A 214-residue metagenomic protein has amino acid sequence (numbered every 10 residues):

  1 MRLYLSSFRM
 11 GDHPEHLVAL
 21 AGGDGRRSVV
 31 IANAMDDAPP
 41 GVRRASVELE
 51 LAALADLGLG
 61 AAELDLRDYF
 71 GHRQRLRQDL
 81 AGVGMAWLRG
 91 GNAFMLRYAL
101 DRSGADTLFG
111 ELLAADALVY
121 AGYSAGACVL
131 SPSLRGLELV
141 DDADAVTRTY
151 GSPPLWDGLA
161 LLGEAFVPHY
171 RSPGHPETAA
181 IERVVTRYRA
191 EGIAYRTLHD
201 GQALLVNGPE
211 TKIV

Functional and structural regions predicted by a protein language model:
M1-F94, R189-V214: Extended, subdomain-level signal for the structured scaffold at the beginning of enzyme domains
P14-H16, P40-G41, R97-A99, L130-S133 (+3 more regions): Short glycine-/acidic-enriched loop or helix-start segments at secondary-structure transitions that form or flank
L64-D68, A93-A99, A125-G136, P153 (+1 more regions): Short flexible/disordered coil segments
V83-G90, L112-G126, P176-R187: A short, terminal or domain-edge coil/loop segment
Y98-S172: Class I SAM-dependent methyltransferase SAM-binding "motif I" and its flanking Rossmann-like core
D157-G201: Conserved anion/nucleotide-ligand pocket segment
